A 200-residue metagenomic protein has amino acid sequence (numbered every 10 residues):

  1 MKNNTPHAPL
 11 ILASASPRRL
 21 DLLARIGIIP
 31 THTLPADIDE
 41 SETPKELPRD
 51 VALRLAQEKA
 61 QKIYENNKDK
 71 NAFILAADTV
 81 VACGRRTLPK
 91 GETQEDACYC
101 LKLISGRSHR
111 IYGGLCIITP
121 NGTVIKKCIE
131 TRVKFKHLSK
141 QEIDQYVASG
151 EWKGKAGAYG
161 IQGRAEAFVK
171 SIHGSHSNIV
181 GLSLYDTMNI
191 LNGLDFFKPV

Functional and structural regions predicted by a protein language model:
M1-F73, R86-T87, A148-S149, N192-V200: N-terminal polybasic phosphate/anion-binding patch
L23, A56, D78, A97 (+2 more regions): Residue-level signal for inorganic ion chemistry
V51, T79-H109, F135-H137: Active-site-adjacent loop/tail segments of enzyme domains
F73-T79: Ordered, amphipathic secondary-structure segments that act as subunit-interaction surfaces in large macromolecular
T79-A82, I111-I118, Y159: Short beta-strand scaffold segments in enzyme catalytic cores
A82, C116-P120, K136, K170-S171: Short beta-strand-to-turn element immediately C-terminal to the catalytic PLP-Schiff-base lysine in fold type I
C98-L103, G113-L115, G122-K126, E130-T131: Anionic-ligand binding region
K126-V200: Active-site oxyanion/phosphate-handling segment shared across diverse enzymes
